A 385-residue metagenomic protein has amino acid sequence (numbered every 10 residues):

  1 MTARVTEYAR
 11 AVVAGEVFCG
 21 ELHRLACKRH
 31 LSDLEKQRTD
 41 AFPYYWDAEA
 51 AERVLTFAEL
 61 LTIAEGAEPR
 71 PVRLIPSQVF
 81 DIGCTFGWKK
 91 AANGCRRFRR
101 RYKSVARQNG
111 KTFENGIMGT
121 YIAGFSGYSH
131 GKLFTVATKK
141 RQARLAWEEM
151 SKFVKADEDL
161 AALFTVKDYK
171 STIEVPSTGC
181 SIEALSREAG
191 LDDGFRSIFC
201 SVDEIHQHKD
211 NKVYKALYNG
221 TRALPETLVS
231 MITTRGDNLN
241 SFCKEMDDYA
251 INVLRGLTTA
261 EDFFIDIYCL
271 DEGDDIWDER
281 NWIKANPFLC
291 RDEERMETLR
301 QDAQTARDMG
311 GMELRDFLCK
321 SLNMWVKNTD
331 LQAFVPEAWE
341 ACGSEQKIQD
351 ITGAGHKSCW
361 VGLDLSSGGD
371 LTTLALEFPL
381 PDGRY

Functional and structural regions predicted by a protein language model:
T2-L363: Phosphate/NTP-binding elements of NTP-utilizing enzymes
G368-Y385: Metal-dependent catalytic core segments for phosphate chemistry
